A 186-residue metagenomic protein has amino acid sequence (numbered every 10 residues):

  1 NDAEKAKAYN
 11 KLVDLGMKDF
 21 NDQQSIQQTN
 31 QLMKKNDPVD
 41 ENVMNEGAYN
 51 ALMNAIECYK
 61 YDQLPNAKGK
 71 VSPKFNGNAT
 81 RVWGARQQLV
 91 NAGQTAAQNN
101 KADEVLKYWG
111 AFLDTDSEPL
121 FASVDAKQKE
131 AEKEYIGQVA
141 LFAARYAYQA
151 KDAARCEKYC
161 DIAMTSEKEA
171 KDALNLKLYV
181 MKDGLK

Functional and structural regions predicted by a protein language model:
D2-A3, S117, K168-E169: Short coil turns that delineate tetratricopeptide repeat
K5-A8, L12, D19, A85 (+3 more regions): Structural register within alpha-helical repeat arrays
L15-D103, A111-Q138, A153-A154, K186: Short coil/linker segments at helix-helix boundaries
D152, C160-A163, E167-K186: Long, internal scaffold/assembly segments composed of regular secondary structure
